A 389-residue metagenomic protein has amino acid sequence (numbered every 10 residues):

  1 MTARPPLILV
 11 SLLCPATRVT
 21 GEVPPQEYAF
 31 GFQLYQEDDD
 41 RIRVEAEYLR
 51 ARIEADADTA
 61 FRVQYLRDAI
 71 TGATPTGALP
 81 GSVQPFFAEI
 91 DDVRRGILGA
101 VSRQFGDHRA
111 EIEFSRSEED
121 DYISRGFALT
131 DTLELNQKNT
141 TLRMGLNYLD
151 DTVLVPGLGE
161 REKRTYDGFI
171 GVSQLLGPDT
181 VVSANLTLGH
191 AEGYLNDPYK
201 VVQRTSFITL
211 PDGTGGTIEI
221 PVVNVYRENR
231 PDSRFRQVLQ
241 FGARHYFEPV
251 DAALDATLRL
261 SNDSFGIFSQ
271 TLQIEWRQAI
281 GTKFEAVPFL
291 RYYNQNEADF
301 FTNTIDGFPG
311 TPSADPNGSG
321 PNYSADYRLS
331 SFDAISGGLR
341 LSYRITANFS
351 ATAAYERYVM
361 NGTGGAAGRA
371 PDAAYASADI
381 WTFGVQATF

Functional and structural regions predicted by a protein language model:
Y28-F30, V63-Y65, I112-F114, L142-L146 (+5 more regions): Membrane-embedded beta-strand positions of outer-membrane beta-barrel proteins
F32-D38, R67-T71, F105-D107, R116-D120 (+9 more regions): Transmembrane beta-strands of outer-membrane beta-barrel pores
L34-E37, S82-F87, E113-S117, A128-T130 (+6 more regions): Extracellular loop and loop/strand-boundary signature of outer-membrane beta-barrel proteins
E37-V44, D91-V93, R116-G126, P231-F235 (+3 more regions): Solvent-exposed loop/turn segments connecting transmembrane beta-strands in outer-membrane beta-barrel proteins
L49-I53, G99-R103, L129-L133, I170-Q174 (+5 more regions): Residues on the lipid-exposed face of transmembrane beta-strands in outer-membrane beta-barrel proteins
D58-F61, D107-I112, Q137-L142, D179-A184 (+3 more regions): Repeated loop/turn-to-beta-strand initiation elements of outer-membrane beta-barrel proteins
P80-F87, G189, L195-R244, N262-T271 (+2 more regions): Outer membrane beta-barrel transmembrane domains
D167, D179, A376-F389: Outer-membrane beta-barrel "beta-signal"
